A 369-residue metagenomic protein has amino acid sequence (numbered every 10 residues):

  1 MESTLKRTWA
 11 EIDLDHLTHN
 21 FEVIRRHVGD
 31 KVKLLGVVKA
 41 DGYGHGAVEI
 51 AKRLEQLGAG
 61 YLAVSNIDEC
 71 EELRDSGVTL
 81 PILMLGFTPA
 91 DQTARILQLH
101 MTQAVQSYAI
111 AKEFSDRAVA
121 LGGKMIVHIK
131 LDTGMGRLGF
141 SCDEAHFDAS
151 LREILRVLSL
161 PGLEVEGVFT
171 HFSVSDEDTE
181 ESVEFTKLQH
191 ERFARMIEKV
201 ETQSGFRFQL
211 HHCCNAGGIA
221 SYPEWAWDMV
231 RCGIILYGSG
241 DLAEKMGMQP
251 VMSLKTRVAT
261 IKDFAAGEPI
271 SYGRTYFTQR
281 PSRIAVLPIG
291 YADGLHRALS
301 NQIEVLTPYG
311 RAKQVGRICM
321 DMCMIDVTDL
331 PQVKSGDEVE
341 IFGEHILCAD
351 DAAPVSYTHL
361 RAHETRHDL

Functional and structural regions predicted by a protein language model:
M1-T102, Y108, D116, K124 (+1 more regions): A charged N-terminal "starter" segment
L5-K6, A40-L57, K112-I126, T133-R257 (+1 more regions): Active-site loop/helix belt of alpha/beta enzymes
L254-Q302: Functionally critical, mid-to-C-terminal surface segments that flank or help form catalytic/ligand
G290-A292, G310, I341-H345: Short, surface-exposed secondary-structure boundary micro-motifs
A298-L299, L306, V333: Short, well-ordered loop/turn sites that connect or cap secondary structure elements
I346-V355: Short, Lys/Arg- and Gly-enriched loop/turn segments at beta-strand edges
T358-T365: Conserved small/polar residues in nucleotide/adenosyl-binding loops
